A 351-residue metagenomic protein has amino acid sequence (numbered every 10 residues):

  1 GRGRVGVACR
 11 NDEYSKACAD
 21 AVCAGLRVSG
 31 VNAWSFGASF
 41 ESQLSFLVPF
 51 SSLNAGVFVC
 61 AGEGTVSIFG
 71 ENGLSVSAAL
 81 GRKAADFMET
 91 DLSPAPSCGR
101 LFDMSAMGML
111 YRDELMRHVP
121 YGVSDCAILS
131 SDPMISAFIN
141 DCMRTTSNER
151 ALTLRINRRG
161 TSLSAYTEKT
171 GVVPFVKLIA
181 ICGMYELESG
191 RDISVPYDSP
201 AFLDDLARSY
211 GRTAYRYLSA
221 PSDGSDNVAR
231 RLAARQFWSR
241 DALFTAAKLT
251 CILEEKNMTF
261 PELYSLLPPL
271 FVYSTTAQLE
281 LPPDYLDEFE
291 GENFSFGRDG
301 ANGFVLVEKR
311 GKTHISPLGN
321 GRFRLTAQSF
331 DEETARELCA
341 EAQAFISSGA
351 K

Functional and structural regions predicted by a protein language model:
G1, S45, R112-P120, M184: Generic structural signal for well-ordered alpha-helical scaffold segments
R4-R10, D125-S130, T326: Short glycine-rich or small-residue beta-strand-to-loop segments that form or flank ligand, phosphate, metal/Fe-S
R4-V66, M116-R117, N140-V172: N-terminal small/polar loop signature for handling phosphorylated ligands or for N-terminal nucleophile
R10-D12, A38-F40, C60-E63, E71-G73 (+4 more regions): Short, ordered loop/turn segments at secondary-structure junctions
S15, A19, C23, S136-I139 (+3 more regions): Short, highly selective alpha-helical patches that border small-molecule cofactor pockets in redox/cofactor-processing
G56, C126-S130, T145, E149-R155 (+2 more regions): Short, hydrophobic beta-strand segments that form beta-sheet elements in well-ordered domains
G64-L152, T167-E168: Gly/Ser/Thr-enriched, mixed-charge loops and adjacent short helices that form phosphate/oxyanion-binding elements
R159-T161, E168-G171, F175, I181 (+1 more regions): Phosphate-binding and adjacent anionic-ligand microenvironments
